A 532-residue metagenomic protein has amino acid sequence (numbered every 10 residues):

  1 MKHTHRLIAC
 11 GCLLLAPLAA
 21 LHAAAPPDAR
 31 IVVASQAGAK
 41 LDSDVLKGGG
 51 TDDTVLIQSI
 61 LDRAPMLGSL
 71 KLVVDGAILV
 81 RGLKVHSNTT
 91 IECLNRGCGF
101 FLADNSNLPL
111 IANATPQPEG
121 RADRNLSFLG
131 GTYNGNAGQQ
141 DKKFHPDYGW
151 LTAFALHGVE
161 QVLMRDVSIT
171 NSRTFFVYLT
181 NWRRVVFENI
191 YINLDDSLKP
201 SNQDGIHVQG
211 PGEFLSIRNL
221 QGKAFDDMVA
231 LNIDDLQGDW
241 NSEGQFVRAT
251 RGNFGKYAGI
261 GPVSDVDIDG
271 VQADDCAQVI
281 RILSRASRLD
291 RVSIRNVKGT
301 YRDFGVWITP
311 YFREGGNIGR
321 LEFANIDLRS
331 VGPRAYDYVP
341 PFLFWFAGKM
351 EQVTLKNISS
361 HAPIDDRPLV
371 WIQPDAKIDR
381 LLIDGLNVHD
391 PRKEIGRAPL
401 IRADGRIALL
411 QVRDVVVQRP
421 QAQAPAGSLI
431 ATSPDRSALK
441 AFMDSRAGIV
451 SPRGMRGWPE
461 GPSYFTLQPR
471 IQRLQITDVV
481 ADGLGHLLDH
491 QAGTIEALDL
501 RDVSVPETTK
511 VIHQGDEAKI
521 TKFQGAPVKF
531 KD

Functional and structural regions predicted by a protein language model:
M1-C10: Bacterial N-terminal signal peptides that target proteins for export
A9-A19: Bacterial N-terminal signal peptides
H22-D532: Extracellular/periplasmic carbohydrate-active domains that bind, remodel, or depolymerize complex polysaccharides
